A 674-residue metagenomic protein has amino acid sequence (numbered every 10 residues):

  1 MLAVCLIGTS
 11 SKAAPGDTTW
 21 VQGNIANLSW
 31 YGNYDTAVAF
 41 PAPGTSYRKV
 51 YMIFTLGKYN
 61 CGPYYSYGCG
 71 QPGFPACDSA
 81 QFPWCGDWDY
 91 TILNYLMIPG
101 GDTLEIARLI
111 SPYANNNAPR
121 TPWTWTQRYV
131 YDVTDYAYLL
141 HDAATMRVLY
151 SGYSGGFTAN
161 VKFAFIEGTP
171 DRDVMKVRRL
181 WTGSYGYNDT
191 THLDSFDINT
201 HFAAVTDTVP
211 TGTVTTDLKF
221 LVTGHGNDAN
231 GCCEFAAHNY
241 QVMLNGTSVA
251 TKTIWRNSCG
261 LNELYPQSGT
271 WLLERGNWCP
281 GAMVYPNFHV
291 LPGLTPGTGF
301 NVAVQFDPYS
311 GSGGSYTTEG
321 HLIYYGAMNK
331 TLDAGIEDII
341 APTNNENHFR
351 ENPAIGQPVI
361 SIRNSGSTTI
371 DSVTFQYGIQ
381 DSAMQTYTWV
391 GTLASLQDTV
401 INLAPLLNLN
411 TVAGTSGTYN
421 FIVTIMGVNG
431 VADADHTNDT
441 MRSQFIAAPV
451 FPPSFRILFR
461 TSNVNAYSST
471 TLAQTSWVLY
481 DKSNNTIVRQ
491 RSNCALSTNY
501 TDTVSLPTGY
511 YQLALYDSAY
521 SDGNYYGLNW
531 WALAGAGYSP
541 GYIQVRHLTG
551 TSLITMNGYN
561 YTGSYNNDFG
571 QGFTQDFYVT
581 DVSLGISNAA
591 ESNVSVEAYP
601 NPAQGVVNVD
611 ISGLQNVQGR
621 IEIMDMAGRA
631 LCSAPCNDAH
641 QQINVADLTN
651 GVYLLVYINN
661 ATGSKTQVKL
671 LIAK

Functional and structural regions predicted by a protein language model:
T9, A589-Y599, A603-K674: C-terminal outer-membrane/trafficking sorting elements
A14-I336, I340-P342, R350-A354, S365-S367 (+1 more regions): Extracellular/secretory-pathway and virion-surface proteins
S111-P112, N117, R256-N257, L261-P296 (+2 more regions): Loop and turn regions of beta-sandwich accessory domains that flank beta-strands and are enriched in small/polar
Y136-D142, T295, L409-N420, Y520-L528: Short glycine/proline/serine/threonine-rich loop/turn segments at secondary-structure transition edges
M328-N352, A448-R456, D576-Y599, S612-N616: Residue-level detector of functionally pivotal "anchor" positions at catalytic/ligand-binding pockets or at interdomain
S367-S372, L472, G523, V607 (+1 more regions): Short acidic/proline- and small/hydrophobic-mixed sequence motifs that coincide with surface turns and coil-to-beta
A383-T415: Intrinsically disordered, low-complexity Pro/Gly/Ser/Thr-rich segments with frequent PxxP/GP/PP motifs and embedded
L409-A447: Terminal connector regions
